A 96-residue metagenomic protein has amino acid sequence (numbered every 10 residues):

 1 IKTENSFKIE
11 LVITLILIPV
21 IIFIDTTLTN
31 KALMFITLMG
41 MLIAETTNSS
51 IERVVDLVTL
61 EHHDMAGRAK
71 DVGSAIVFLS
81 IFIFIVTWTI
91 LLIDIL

Functional and structural regions predicted by a protein language model:
I1-S50, V58, H62, S74-L96: Hydrophobic alpha-helical transmembrane segments
V54: Alpha-helical membrane segments and immediately flanking helix-loop junctions that form or couple to the substrate/ion
M65-V72: Membrane-interface alpha-helices at helix entry/exit sites of multi-pass transporters
